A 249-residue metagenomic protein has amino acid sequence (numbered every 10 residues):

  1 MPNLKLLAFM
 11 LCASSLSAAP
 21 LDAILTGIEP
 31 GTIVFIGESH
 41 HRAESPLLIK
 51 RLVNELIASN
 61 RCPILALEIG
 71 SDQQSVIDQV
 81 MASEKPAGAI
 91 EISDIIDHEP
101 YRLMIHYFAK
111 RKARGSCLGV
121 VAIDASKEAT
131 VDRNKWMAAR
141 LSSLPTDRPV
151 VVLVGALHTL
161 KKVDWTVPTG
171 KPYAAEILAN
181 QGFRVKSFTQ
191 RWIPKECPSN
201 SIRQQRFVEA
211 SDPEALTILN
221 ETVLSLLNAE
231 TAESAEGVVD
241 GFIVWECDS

Functional and structural regions predicted by a protein language model:
P2-F9: Sec-dependent signal peptide recognition, specifically the positively charged N-region followed immediately by
F9-A18: Hydrophobic h-region of N-terminal signal peptides that target proteins for export in Gram-negative bacteria
S17-S249: Compositional signal for N-terminal targeting/processing segments
